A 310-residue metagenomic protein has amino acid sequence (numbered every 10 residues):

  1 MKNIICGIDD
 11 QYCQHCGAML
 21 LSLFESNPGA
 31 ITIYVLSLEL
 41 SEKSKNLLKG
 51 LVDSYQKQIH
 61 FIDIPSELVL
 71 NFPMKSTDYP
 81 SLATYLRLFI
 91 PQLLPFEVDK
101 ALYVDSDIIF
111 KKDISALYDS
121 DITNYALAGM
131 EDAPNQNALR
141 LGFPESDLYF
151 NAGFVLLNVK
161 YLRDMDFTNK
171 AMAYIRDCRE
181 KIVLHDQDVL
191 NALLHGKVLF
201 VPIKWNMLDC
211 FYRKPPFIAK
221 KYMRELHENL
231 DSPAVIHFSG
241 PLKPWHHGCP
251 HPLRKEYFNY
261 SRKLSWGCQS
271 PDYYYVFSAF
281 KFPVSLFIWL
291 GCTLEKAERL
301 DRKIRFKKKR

Functional and structural regions predicted by a protein language model:
M1-K2, I8, D164-R310: A glycosyltransferase accessory/donor-loop signature
M1-L21: N-proximal low-complexity "stem/linker" segments adjacent to membrane-targeting elements
S22-A30: Short, acidic, metal-binding catalytic loop of nucleotide-sugar glycosyltransferases
T32-E39, G129: Short internal beta-strands
L51-Q92: Active-site-proximal specificity loops/subdomain of glycosyltransferases
A101: Short aromatic/hydrophobic "clamp" motif used to bind/position activated sugar donors
I108-L141: Conserved donor-nucleotide/metal-binding helix-loop-beta segment in metal-dependent transferases, i.e., the alpha-helix
G153-L162: Short glycine- and hydrophobic/aromatic-rich loop-to-beta-strand nucleating segment in the catalytic cores
